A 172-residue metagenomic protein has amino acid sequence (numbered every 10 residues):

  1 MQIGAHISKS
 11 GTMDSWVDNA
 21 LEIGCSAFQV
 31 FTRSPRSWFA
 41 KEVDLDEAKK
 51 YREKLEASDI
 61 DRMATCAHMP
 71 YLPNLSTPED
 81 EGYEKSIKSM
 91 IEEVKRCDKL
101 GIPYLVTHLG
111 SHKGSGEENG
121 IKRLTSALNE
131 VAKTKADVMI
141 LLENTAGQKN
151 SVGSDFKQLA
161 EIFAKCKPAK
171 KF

Functional and structural regions predicted by a protein language model:
M1-A67, P73-E92: N-terminal pre-domain/capping segments
H6, H68, H108, H112: Histidine-centered active-site/metal-ligand motif
L75-F172: Active-site acidic/histidine proton-transfer and metal-coordination neighborhood in alpha/beta enzyme cores
